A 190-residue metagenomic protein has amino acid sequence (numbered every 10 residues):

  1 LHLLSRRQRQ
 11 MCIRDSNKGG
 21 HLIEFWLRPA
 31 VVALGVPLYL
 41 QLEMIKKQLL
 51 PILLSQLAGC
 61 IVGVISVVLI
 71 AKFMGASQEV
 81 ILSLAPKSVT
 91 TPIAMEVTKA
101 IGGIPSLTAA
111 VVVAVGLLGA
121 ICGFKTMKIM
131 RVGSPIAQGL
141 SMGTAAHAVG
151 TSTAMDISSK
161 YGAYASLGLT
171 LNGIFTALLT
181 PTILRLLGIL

Functional and structural regions predicted by a protein language model:
L1-I13: Single conserved hydrophobic/aromatic residue that forms the stacking wall/gate of nucleotide- or nucleobase-binding
R14-I23, L38-L54, V132-G133, S158-S166: Interfacial helix-loop-helix linkers and transmembrane-helix boundary segments in multi-pass membrane proteins
H21-L27, K47-G59, I81-P86, P135-S141: Cytoplasmic-side transmembrane-helix entry/capping segments in multi-pass membrane proteins
V36-L49, K72-F73, E96-L117, I129 (+1 more regions): Helix-loop-helix hairpins and the membrane-proximal interhelical loops of multi-pass alpha-helical transport proteins
L42-V67, A109-L118, L169-G173: Entry/N-cap segments of selected transmembrane alpha helices and their immediately preceding amphipathic helices
L54-A94, V115-V132: Transmembrane alpha-helices that form the ion-translocation and gating core of multi-pass ion transport proteins
V80-L107, V113-A114, I129, G133-L171: Alpha-helical membrane segments and immediately flanking helix-loop junctions that form or couple to the substrate/ion
L179-L190: Juxtamembrane boundary at the C-terminal end of a transmembrane helix
